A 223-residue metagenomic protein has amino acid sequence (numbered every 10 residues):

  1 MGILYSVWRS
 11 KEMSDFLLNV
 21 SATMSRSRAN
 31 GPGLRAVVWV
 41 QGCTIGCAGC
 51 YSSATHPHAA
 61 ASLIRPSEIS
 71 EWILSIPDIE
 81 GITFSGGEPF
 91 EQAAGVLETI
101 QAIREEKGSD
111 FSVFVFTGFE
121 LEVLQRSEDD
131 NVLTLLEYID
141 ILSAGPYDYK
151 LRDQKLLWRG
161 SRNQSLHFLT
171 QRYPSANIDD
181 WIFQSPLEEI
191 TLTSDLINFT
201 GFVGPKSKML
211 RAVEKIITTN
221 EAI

Functional and structural regions predicted by a protein language model:
L4-W39, A48, S52-H58, L187: N-terminal [4Fe-4S]-dependent radical SAM core
F16-A22, L34, S52-D130, T134: Conserved Radical SAM active-site core
I45: Cys/His-enriched microdomains
Q92-K107, R152-L196: P-loop/Walker A phosphate-binding loop and immediately adjacent motor/lid segment at beta-alpha junctions
T117, T170, G201: Short beta-strand/turn micro-motifs composed of small residues that flank or help shape donor/cofactor-binding pockets
E128-L151: Structural recognition of alpha->loop->beta junctions
S185-I223: Charged phosphate-binding loop/patch that engages nucleotide di/tri-phosphates or the phosphate backbone of nucleic
